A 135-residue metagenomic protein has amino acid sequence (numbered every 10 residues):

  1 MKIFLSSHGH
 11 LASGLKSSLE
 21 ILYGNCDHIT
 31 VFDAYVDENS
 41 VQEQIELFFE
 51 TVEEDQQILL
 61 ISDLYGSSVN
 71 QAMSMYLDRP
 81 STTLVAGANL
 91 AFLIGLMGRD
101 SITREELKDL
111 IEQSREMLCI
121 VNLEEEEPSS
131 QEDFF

Functional and structural regions predicted by a protein language model:
K2-F135: N-terminal loops that bind phosphate or other acidic moieties and the adjacent beta-alpha structural core
